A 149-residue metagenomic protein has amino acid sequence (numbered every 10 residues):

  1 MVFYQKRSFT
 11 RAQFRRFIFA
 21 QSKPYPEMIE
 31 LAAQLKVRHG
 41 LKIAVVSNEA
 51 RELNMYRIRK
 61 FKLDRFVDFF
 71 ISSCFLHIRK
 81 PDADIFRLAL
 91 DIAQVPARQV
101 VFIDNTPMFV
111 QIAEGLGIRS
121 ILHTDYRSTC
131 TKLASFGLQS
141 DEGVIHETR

Functional and structural regions predicted by a protein language model:
M1, F14-I18, A50-R57: Hydrophobic alpha-helical core bundles mediating ligand binding, dimerization, or RNAP-core interactions
F3-R16, A97, L138-I145: Short, surface-exposed acidic
Y4-Q5, F9-A44, A83: Short, acidic loop-to-helix structural element flanking the phosphoryl-transfer center in phosphate-processing enzymes
A33, A50-R51, M55-R149: Asp-based, Mg2+/Mn2+-dependent phosphohydrolase catalytic module
S47: Conserved phosphate-coupling serine/threonine residues in phosphotransfer and NTP-handling enzymes
